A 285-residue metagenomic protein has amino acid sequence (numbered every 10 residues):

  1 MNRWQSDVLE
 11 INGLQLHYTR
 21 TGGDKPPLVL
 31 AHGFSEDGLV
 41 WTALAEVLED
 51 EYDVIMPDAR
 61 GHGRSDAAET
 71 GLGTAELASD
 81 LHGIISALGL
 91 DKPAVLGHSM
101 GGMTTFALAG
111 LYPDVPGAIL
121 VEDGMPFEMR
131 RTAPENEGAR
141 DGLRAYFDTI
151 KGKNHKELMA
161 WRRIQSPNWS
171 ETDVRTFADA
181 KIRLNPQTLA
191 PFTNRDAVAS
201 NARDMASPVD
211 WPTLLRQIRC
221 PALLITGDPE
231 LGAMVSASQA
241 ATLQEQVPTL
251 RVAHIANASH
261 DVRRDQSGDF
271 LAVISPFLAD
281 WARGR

Functional and structural regions predicted by a protein language model:
L14-A67, L278: Conserved HGGG/HGGXW glycine-rich cap/lid loop of the alpha/beta-hydrolase fold
D58, A94, G117-L120: Residue in the alpha/beta-hydrolase core beta-strand immediately N-terminal to the catalytic nucleophile
E76-P93: Conserved acidic catalytic loop of the alpha/beta-hydrolase fold
G97, G101, T105: Gly/Ala-rich beta-loop-alpha elbow adjacent to hydrolase catalytic centers
G117-N154: Flexible "cap/lid" loop of the alpha/beta hydrolase fold
K156-E230: Alpha/beta-hydrolase
Q217-A258: Conserved loop-alpha-helix segment in the C-terminal half of the alpha/beta-hydrolase fold that carries the catalytic
P248-R285: Catalytic active-site module of serine/aspartate enzymes centered on a nucleophile-bearing elbow/loop
